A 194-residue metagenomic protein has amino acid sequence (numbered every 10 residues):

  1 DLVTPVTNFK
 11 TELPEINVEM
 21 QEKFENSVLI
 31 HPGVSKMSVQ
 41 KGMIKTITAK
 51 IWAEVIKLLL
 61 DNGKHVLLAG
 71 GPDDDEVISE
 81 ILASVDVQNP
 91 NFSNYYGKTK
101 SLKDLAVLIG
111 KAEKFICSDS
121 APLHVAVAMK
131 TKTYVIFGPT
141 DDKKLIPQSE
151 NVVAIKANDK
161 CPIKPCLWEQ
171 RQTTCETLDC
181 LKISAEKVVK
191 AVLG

Functional and structural regions predicted by a protein language model:
D1-K45: Mid-sequence helix-capping/hinge segment at a functional interface
K10-E15, K100-D104, D159-K164: A short acidic, often aromatic-flanked loop/helix-cap motif at beta-alpha or helix-coil junctions that lines enzyme
I16-E25, I56-L60, V85, L181 (+1 more regions): Alpha-helix C-terminal capping segments
H31-K50, Y96-S101, N158-K160: Short, charged helix-to-loop "capping" segments that act as catalytic/coupling loops
K36-M37, I51, D86-Q88, E169-T174: Short glycine/proline- and charge-enriched loop/turn segments that cap or connect secondary-structure elements
A49-P139: Donor-binding and catalytic core of enzymes assembling or modifying cell-surface/extracellular glycoconjugates
N94-Y95, V127-L193: Nucleotide-sugar donor-binding patch of glycosyltransferase catalytic domains
